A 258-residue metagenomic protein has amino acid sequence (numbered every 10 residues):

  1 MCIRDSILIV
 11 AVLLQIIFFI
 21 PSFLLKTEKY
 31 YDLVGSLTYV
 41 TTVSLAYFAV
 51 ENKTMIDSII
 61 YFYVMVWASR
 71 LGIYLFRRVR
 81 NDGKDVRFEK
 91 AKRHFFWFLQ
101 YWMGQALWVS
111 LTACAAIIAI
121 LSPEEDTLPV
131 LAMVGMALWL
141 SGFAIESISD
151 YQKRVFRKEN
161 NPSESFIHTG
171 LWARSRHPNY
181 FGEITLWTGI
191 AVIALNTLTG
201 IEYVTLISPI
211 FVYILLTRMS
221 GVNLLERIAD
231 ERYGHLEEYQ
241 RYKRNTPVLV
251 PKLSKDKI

Functional and structural regions predicted by a protein language model:
M1-I3: Short, small-residue-biased leader/transition segments that mark boundaries at the very start of proteins
D5-Q15, T38-S69, V109-Q152, K158-I258: Hydrophobic transmembrane alpha-helices
I16-T27, I73-R80: C-terminal ends of transmembrane helices
F19-K29, A46-K53: Short, hydrophobic transmembrane alpha-helix segments
L24-L25, S69, M103, S175: Transmembrane helix irregularities
L25-T41, G83-Y101, S165-W172: Juxtamembrane helix-capping/reentrant segments at transmembrane boundaries
Y31-L33, F96-V109, R176-E183: Select subsegments of transmembrane alpha-helices in polytopic membrane proteins, especially boundary-proximal
I56-K92: A basic- and aromatic-enriched beta-loop-alpha substructure that forms the phosphate/nucleotide- and DNA/RNA-contacting
